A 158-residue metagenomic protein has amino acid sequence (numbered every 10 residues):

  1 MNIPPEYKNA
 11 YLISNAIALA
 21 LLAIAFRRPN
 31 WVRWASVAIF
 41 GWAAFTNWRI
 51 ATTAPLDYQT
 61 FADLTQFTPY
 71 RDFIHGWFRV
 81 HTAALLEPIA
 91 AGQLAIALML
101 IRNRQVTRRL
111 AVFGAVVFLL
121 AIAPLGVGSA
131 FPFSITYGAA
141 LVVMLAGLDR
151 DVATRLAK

Functional and structural regions predicted by a protein language model:
M1-K158: Extended, low-polarity transmembrane helix blocks
